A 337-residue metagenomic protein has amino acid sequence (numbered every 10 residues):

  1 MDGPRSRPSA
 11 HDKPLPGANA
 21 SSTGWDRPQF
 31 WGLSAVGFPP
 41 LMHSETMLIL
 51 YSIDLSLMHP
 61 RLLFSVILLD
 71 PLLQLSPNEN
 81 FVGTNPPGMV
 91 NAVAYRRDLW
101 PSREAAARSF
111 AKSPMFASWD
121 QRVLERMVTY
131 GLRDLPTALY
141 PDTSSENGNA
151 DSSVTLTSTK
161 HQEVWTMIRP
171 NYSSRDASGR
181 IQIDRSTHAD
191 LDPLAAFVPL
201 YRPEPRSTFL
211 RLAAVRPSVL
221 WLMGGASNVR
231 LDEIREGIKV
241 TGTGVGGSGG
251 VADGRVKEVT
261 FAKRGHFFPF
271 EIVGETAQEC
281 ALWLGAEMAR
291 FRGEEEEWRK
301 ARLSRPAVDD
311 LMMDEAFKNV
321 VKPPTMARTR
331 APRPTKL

Functional and structural regions predicted by a protein language model:
M1-R7, P39-P40, Y51-L55, E258 (+1 more regions): General structural concept
D2-D26, L41: Conserved acidic catalytic loop of the alpha/beta-hydrolase fold
T23-F81: Conserved hydrolase catalytic core segment
W25, L63, R255-V256, R264: Core-facing hydrophobic residues within beta-strands of well-ordered domains
P71-Q74, E79, G83-T129: Alpha/beta-hydrolase-fold enzymes
T129-T260, A289, E296-L303, M313-K336: Conserved serine/cysteine hydrolase catalytic core
E258-V259, R264-Q278: Catalytic histidine-centered segment of alpha/beta-hydrolase-like enzymes
C280-R292: Short, hydrophobic alpha-helical segments
